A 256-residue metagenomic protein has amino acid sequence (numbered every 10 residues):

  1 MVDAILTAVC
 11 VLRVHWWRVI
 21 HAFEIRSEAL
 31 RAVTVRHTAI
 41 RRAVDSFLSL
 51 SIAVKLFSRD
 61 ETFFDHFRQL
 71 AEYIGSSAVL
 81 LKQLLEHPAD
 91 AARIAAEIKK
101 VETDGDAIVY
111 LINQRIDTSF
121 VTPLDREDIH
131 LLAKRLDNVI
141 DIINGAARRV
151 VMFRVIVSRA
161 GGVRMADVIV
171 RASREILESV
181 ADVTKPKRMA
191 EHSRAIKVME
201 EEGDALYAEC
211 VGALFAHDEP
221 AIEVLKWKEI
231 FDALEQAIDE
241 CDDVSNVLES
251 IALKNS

Functional and structural regions predicted by a protein language model:
W16-W17: Tryptophan (W) side chains
E28-V33: Short Gly/Ser/Thr- and charged-rich N-terminal loops/segments that act as flexible capping/hinge elements
V35, A39-I40: Terminal intrinsically disordered, low-complexity tails
V44-S256: Cytosolic, long alpha-helical scaffolding segments
